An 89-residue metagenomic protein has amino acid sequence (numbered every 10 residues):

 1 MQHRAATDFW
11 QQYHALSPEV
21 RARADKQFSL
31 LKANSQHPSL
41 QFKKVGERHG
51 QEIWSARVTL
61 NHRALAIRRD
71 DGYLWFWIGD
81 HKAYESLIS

Functional and structural regions predicted by a protein language model:
Q2-T7, Q11, A15, Q51 (+1 more regions): Enriched for short, Lys/Arg-rich terminal
Q27-S29, A33, P38, R63 (+2 more regions): A periodicity- and composition-biased signal for non-globular, repetitive helical segments
L30-A56: A short, surface-exposed loop/turn module that caps and links secondary-structure elements
